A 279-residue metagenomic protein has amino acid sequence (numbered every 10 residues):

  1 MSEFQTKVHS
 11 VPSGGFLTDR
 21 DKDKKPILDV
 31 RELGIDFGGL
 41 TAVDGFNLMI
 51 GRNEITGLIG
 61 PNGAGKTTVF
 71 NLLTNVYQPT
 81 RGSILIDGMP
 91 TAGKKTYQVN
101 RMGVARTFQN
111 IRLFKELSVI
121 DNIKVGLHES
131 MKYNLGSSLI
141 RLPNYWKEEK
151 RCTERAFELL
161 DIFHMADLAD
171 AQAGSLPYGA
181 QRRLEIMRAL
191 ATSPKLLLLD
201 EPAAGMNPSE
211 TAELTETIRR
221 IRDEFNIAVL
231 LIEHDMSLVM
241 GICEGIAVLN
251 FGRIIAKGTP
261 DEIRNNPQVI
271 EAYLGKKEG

Functional and structural regions predicted by a protein language model:
S2-G279: Glycine-rich phosphate-binding loops of nucleotide-dependent enzymes
